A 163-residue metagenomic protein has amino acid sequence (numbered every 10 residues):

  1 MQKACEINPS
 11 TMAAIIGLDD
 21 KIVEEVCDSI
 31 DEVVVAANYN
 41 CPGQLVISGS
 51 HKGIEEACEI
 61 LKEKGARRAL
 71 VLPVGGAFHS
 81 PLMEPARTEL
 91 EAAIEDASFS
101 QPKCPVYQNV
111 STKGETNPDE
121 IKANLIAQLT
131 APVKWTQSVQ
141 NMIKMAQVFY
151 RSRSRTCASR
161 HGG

Functional and structural regions predicted by a protein language model:
M1-P132, R160: Alpha/beta catalytic cores of group-transfer enzymes, especially the acyltransferase/condensing modules of polyketide
T130-G163: Flexible, low-complexity segments
